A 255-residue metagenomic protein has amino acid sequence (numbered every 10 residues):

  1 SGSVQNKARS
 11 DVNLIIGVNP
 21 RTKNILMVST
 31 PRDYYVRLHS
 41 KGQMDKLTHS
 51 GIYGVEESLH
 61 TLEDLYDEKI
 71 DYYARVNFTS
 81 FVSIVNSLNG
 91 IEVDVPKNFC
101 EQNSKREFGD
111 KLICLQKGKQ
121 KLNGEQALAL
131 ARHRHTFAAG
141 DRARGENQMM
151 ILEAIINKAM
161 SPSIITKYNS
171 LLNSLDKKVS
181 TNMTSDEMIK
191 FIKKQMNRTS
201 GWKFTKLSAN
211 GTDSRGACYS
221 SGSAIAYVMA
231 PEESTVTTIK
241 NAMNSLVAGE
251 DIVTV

Functional and structural regions predicted by a protein language model:
S1-V255: Non-catalytic, solvent-exposed segments at the cell envelope interface
